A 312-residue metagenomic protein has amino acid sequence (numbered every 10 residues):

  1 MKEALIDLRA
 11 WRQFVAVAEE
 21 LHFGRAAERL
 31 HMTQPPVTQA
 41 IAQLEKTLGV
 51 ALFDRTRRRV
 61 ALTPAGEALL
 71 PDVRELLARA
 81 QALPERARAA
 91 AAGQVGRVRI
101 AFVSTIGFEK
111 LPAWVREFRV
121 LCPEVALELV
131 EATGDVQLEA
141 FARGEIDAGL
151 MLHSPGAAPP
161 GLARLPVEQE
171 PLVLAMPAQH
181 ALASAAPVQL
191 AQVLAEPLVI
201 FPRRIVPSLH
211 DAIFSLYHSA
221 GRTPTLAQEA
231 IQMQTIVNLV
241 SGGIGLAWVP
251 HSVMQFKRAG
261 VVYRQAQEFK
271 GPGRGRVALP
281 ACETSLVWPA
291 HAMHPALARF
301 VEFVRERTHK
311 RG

Functional and structural regions predicted by a protein language model:
F14, A26-A27, T63, F118: Hydrophobic two-helix hairpin corresponding to the core of helix-turn-helix DNA-binding domains
V15-T33: Short helix-boundary/capping micro-motifs
E45-L62, E67: A short LG(V/I)-centered, amphipathic sequence patch enriched for acidic residue(s) preceding the LG motif
V95-A158, A230: Central regulatory/effector-binding core of bacterial HTH transcription factors
E109, P197-A220, M293-F303, R311: Secondary-structure junction motif
L121, A132-A195, H251-Q255: Acidic, Gly/Pro-rich loop/turn segments at junctions of secondary structure
T133-I146, L152, R204-R264: Hydrophobic hinge/microswitch elements
P159-L165, E170, Q234-A290: Beta-alpha-beta core module
